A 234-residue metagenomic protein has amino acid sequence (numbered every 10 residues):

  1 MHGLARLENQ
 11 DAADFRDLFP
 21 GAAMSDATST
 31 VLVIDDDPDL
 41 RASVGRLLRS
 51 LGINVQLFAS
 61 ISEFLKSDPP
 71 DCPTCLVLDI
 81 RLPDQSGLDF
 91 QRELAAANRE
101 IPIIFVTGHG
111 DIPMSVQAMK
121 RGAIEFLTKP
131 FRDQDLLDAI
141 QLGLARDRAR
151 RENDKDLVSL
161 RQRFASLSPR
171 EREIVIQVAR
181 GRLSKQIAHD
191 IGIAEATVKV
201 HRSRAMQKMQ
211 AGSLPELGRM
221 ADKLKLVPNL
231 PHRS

Functional and structural regions predicted by a protein language model:
T28-D39, V44-L48, L76: Conserved acidic segment of CheY-like receiver
R41, P83, T107: The feature encodes the CheY-like receiver
K66, L88-E100, Q117: Short amphipathic alpha-helix used as the core "switch/output" element in two-component signaling
D71-V77, L82: Active-site beta3 strand of CheY-like receiver
D111-P113, L127, F131-I140, D190: C-terminal output helix
L183-E216: Recognition helix of helix-turn-helix DNA-binding domains
M206-S234: Basic, Lys/Arg-enriched C-terminal extension of HTH/homeodomain DNA-binding domains
